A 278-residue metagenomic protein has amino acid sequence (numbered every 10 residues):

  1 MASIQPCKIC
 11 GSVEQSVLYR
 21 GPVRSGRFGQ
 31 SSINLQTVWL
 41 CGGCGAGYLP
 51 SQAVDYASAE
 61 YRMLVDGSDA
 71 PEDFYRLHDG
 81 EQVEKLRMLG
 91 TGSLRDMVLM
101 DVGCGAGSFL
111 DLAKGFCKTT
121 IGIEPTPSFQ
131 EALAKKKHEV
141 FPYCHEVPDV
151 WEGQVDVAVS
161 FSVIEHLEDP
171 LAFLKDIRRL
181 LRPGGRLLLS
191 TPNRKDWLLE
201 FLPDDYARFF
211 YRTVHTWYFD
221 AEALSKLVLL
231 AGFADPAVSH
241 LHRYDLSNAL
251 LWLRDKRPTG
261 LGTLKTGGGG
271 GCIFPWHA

Functional and structural regions predicted by a protein language model:
M1-F161, L171-L174, H240-L241, T266-H277: Conserved N-terminal segment of class I S-adenosyl-L-methionine
R20-S25, L189-W217, E222-L227, L251-W252: Short, glycine-/aromatic-enriched active-site segment of Class I SAM-dependent methyltransferases
G21-S25, P236-T263: Conserved catalytic loop of SAM-dependent methyltransferase domains
R62-A70, P203-Y211, W252-P258: Short glycine/proline- and charge-enriched loop/turn segments that cap or connect secondary-structure elements
T120, L187-L189: Hydrophobic/aromatic residues located in beta-strands of well-ordered beta-sheets within soluble catalytic
F161-E168, S190: Short catalytic micro-motifs in class I SAM-dependent methyltransferases
E168-A172, L199: Short N-terminal helix/helix-N-cap motif within the alpha/beta-hydrolase-1
L171-R186: A short glycine-rich, Lys/Arg-flanked "PGG" loop and its adjoining helix->strand segment in the class I
